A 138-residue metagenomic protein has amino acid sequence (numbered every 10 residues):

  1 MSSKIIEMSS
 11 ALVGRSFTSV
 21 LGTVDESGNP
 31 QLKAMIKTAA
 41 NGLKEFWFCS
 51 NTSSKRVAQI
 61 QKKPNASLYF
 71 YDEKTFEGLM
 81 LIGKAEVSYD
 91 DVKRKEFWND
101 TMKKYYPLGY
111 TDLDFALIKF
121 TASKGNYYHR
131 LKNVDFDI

Functional and structural regions predicted by a protein language model:
M1-K4: Basic/polar N-terminal segments that are highly enriched at the extreme N-terminus, encompassing both cleavable
A11-E26, A66-F70: A short, Trp-centered hydrophobic/proline-enriched beta-strand micro-motif
S16-T18, K44-F46, K63-A66, L113-F115 (+1 more regions): Short, surface-exposed beta-edge/turn micro-motifs
S19-F48: N-terminal leader/targeting helix
S27-N29, T75-E77, Y128: Short glycine/serine/proline-enriched coil/turn segments at secondary-structure junctions
T38-T75: A short mixed-secondary-structure module that forms the rim of ligand-binding clefts
M80-I138: Charged, gly/pro-rich active-site loop segments
